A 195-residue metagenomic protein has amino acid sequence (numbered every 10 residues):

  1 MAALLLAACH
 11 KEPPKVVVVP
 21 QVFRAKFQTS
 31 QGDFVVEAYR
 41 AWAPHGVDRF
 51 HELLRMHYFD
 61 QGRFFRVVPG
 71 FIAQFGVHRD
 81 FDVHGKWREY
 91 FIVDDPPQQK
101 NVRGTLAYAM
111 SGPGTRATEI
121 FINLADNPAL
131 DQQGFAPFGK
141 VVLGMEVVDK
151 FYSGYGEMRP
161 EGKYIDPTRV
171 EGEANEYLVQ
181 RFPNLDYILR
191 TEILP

Functional and structural regions predicted by a protein language model:
L5, C9-P195: Cyclophilin-like peptidyl-prolyl cis-trans isomerases
